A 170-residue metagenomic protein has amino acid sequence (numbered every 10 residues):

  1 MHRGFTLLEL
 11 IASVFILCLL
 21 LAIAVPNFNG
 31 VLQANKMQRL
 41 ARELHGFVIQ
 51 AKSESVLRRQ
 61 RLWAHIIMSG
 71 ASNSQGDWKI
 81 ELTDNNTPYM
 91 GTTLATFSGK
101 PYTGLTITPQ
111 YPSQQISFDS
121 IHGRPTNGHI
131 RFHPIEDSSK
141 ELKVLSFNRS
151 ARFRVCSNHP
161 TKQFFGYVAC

Functional and structural regions predicted by a protein language model:
M1-F28, Q33: N-terminal single-pass transmembrane signal-anchor helix
I23-G30, A34-R42, G46-I49, S53 (+3 more regions): N-terminal helix-rich module
